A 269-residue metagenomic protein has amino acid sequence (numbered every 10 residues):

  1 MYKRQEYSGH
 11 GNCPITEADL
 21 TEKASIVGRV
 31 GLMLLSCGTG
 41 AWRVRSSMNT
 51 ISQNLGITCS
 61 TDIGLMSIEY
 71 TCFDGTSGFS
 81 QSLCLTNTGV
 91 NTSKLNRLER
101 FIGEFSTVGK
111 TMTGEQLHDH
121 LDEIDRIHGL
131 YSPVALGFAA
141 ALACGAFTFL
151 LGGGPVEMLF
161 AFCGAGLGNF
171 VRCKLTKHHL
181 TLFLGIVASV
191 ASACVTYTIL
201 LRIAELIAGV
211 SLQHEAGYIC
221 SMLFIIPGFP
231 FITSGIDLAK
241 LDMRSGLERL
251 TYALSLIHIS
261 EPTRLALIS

Functional and structural regions predicted by a protein language model:
M1-Q5, I257-S269: Single conserved hydrophobic/aromatic residue that forms the stacking wall/gate of nucleotide- or nucleobase-binding
K3-M112: Soluble N-terminal domains of membrane-associated systems
K23-I26, G40-S47, K94, T113-H120 (+13 more regions): General structural feature for long, well-ordered alpha-helical segments within catalytic domains of soluble enzymes
C37-G38, I51-L55, F101-V108, I124-I127 (+4 more regions): Change "in soluble alpha/beta enzymes" to "in soluble alpha/beta proteins
N87-A141, T148, G152, T251-L256 (+2 more regions): Alpha-helical transmembrane segments and their cytosolic membrane-interface
G129-E215, I219, L223-P230: Core alpha-helical transmembrane segments of integral membrane proteins
R202-S260, R264: Generic detector of multi-pass transmembrane helix bundles and their immediately adjacent loops in polytopic membrane
